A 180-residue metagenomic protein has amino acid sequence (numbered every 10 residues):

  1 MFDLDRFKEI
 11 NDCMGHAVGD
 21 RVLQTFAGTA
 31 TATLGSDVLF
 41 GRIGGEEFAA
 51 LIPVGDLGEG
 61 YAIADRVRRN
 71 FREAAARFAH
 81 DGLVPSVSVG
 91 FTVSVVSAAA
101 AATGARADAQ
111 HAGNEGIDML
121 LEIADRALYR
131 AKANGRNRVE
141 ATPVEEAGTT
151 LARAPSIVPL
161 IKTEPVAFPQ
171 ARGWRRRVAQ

Functional and structural regions predicted by a protein language model:
F2, F48, V87-F91: A structural signal for short, well-ordered beta-strand segments
D5-A32, G41-G45, A49-A50, L57-D65 (+2 more regions): Conserved long alpha-helical elements within nucleotide-processing catalytic cores of c-di-GMP signaling and class III
D12, I52-G55, R72, S94-V96: Residue-level recognition of strand-loop junctions within catalytic nucleotide-signaling folds
V18, A79-L83: Glycine-rich helix-loop "coupling/hinge" segments at transmembrane-helix boundaries in multipass transporters
L39-R42, L83: A short pre-motif secondary-structure segment
Y61, S94-P143, A147-W174: Catalytic-core segments of nucleotide cyclases and related cyclic-nucleotide turnover enzymes
P85-V87, N137: Change "...and in nucleic-acid phosphodiester-cleaving endonucleases..." to "...and in nucleic-acid processing enzymes
